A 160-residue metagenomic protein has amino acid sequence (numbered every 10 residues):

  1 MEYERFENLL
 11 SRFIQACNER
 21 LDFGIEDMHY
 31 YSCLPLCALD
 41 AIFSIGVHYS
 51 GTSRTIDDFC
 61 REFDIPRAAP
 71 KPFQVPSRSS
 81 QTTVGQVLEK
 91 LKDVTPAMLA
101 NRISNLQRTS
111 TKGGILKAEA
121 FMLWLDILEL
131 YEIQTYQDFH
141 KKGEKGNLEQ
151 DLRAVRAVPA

Functional and structural regions predicted by a protein language model:
M1-E26: Intrinsically disordered, low-complexity, charged terminal extensions of DNA damage-control enzymes
F23-D27, L106-T109: Short, solvent-exposed helix-loop connector elements
Y31: Catalytic phosphate/metal-binding cores of nucleic-acid and nucleotide-processing enzymes, i.e., regions that mediate
L36-V47, M122-I127: Short, hydrophobic/amphipathic alpha-helical patches that form generic packing surfaces within helical domains
C37-I42, D58, N147-D151: A general alpha-helix detector
I45-T55, L128-Q134: Short helix-capping/linker segments at secondary-structure and domain boundaries
S50-D58, R67-Q74: Short N-terminal amphipathic alpha-helices
A68-V158: Alpha-helical ds-nucleic-acid-binding substructure associated with the helix-hairpin-helix region of base-excision DNA
